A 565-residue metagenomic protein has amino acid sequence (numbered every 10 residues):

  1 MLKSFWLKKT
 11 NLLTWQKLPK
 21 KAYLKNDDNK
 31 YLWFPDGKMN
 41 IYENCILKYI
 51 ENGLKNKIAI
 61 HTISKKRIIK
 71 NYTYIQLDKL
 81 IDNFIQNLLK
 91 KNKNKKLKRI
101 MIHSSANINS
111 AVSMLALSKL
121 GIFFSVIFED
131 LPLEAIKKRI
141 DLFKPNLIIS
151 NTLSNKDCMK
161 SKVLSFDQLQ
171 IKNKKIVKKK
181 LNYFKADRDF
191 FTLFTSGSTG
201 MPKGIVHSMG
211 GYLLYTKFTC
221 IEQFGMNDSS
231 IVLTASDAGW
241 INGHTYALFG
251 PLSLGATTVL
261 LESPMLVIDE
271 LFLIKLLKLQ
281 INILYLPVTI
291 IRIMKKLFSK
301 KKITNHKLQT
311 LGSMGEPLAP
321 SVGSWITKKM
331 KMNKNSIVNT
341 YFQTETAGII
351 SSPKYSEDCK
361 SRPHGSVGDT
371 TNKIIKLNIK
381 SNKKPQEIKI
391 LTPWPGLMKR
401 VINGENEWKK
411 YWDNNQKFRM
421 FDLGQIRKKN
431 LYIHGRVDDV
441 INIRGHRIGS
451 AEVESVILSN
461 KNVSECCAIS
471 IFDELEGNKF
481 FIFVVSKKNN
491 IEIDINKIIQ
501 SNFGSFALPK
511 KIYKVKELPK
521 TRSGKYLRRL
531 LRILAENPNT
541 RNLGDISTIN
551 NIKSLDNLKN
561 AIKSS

Functional and structural regions predicted by a protein language model:
T73-Y74, F190-L214: Conserved AMP-binding A3 loop
D78-F84, I205-G225: Conserved structural elements of the adenylate-forming
N87-L131, L233-A238, R447, S486: Conserved AMP-binding/adenylate-forming
E134, K138-R139, I148, L284 (+7 more regions): AMP-binding/adenylate-forming catalytic core of the ANL superfamily
K137, L169-D189, L213: Flexible, low-complexity linker/hinge segments
L213-I231, I241-N282, L297: Conserved AMP-binding/adenylation subdomain of ANL enzymes
F249, S253-A256, N282-L286, K295-S361 (+1 more regions): Gly/Ser/Thr-rich phosphate-binding loop
D369-I374, N382-N414, N430, H446-I448 (+1 more regions): Conserved ATP/PPi-binding loop(s) of AMP-dependent carboxylate-activating enzymes
